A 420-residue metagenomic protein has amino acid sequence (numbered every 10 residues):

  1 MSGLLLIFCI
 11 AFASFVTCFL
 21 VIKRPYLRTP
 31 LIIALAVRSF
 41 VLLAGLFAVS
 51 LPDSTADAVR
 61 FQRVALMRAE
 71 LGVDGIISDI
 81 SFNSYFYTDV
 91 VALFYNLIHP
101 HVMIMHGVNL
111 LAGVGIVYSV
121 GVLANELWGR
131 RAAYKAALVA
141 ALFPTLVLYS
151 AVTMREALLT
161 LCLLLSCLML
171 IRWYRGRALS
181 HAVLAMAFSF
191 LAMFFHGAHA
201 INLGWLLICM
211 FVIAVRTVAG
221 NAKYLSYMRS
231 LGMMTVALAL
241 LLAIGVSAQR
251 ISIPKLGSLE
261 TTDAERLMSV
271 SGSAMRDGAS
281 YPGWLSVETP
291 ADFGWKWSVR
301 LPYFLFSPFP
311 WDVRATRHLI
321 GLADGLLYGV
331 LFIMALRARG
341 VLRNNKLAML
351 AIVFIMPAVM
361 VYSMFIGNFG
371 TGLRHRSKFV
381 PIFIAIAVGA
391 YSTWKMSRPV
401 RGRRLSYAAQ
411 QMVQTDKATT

Functional and structural regions predicted by a protein language model:
F12-V16, R300, F304-P310, R317-N345: Hydrophobic, aromatic-rich transmembrane alpha-helices and their immediate juxtamembrane boundary segments
F15-V21, G107-L127, V330-M334: Transmembrane-helix motifs of polytopic, lipid-linked glycan transferases
I22, E126, G176-S180, N221-K223 (+3 more regions): Membrane-interface helix-loop-helix junctions at transmembrane boundaries of multi-pass membrane enzymes, predominantly
T29, V120-L142: Transmembrane-helix signature of polytopic, membrane-embedded enzymes that assemble or transfer cell-envelope glycans
D57-L71, I76-P100, R300, L305: Short hydrophobic/aromatic helix or loop-helix immediately within or flanking a transmembrane segment in polytopic
V147-L148, S166-M169, W173, H181-L203: Membrane-interface alpha helices of multi-pass inner-membrane proteins
A151-E156: Short acidic/glycine- and proline-prone juxtamembrane loop motifs at membrane-interface regions of multi-pass membrane
L203-D324: Alpha-helical transmembrane segments and terminal signal-anchor/GPI-anchor hydrophobic tails, characterized by long
